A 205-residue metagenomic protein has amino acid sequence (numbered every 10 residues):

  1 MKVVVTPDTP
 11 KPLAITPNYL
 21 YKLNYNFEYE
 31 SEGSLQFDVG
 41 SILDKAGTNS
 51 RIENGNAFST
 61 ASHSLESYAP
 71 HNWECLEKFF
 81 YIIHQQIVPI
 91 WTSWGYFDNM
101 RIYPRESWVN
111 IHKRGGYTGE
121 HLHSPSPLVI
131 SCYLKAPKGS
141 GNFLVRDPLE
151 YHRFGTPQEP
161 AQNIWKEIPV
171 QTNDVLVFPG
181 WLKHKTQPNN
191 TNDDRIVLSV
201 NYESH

Functional and structural regions predicted by a protein language model:
M1-F97, Y117: Non-heme Fe(II)/2-oxoglutarate
Y96-S107: A short coil-to-beta-strand element that immediately follows conserved catalytic motifs
N99-R101, L122-S126, N190-D194: A generic structural micro-feature
P104, N163-W165, D193-V197: Short edge beta-strand segments in beta-sheet-rich domains
W108-V177, Q187: Catalytic core of non-heme Fe(II) oxygenases with the double-stranded beta-helix
V129-C132, N192-H205: A short hydrophobic beta-strand segment most commonly corresponding to one strand of the jelly-roll/cupin
